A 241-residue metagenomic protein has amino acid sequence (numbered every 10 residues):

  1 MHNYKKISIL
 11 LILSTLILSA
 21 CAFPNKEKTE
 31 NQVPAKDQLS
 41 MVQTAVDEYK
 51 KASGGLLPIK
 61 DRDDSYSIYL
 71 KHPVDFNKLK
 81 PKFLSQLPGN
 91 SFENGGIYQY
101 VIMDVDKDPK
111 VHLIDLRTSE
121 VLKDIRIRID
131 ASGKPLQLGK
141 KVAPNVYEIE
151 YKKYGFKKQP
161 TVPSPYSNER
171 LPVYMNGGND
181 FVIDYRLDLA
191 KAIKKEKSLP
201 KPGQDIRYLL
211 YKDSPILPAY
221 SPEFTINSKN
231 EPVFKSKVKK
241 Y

Functional and structural regions predicted by a protein language model:
M1-S8: Bacterial N-terminal signal peptides that target proteins for export
L16-A20: C-terminal motif of bacterial Sec signal peptides marking the signal peptidase cleavage site
A22-N25: Bacterial signal peptide processing site
T29-K36, S40: Juxtamembrane membrane-water interface segments immediately C-terminal to a transmembrane helix
K36, K50-K51, R62, Y69: Short helix/turn-capping signatures at newly exposed starts of structured segments
Q38-L56: N-terminal alpha-helical signal peptides/signal-anchor transmembrane segments
I59-V121, S132, K140-Y241: Extracellular/periplasmic head regions of type IV pilus-like filament subunits
